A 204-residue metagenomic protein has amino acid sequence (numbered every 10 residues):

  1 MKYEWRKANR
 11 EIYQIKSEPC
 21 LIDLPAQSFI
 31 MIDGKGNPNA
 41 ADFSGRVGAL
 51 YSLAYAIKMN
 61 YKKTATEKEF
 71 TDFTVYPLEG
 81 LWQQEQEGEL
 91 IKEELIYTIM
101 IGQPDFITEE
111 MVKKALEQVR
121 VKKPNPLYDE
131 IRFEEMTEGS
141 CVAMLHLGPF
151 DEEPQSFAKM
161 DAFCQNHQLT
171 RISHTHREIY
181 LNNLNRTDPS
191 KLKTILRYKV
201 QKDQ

Functional and structural regions predicted by a protein language model:
M1-Q204: A solvent-exposed interaction/effector surface
